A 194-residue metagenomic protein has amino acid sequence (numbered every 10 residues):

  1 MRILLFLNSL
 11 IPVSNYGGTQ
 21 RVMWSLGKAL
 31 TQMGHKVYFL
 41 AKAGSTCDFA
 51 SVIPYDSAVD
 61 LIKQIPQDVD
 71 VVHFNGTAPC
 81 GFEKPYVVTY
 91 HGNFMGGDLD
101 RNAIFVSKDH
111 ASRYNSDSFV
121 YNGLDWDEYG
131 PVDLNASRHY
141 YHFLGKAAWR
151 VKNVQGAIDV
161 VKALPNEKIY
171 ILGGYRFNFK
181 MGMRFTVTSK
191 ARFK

Functional and structural regions predicted by a protein language model:
I3, D70-G76, F82-D109, S118: Active-site proximal beta-strand in glycosyltransferases
L7-Y16, W24-D60, F177-N178: N-terminal strand-loop element at the rim of the active site of nucleotide-sugar-dependent glycosyltransferases
Y16-W24, V154-I158: Short amphipathic alpha-helical segment that frequently serves as the phosphate-/nucleotide-binding helix
F39-L40, V106-S107, Y170-G173: Short internal beta-strands
L40-Y90: Active-site donor-binding segments of glycosyltransferases and PAPS-dependent sulfotransferases
S45-F49, P79-G81, M95-G97, A111-Y114 (+1 more regions): Short, charged/polar "capping" segments at the starts of alpha-helices and the immediately preceding loops
D117-V120, E128-G173: Conserved donor-binding/catalytic core segment of Leloir-type glycosyltransferases
G173, M181-K194: Nucleotide-activated donor-binding/catalytic signature segment of Leloir-type glycosyltransferases, i.e., the conserved
